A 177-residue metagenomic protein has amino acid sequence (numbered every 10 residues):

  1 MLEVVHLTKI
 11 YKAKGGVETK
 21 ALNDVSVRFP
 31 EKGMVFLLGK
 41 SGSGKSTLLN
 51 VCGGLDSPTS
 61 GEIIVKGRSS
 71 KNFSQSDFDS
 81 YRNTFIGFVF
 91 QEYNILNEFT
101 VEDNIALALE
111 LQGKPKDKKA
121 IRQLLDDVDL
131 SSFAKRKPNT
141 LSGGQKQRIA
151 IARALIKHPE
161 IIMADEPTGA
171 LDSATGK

Functional and structural regions predicted by a protein language model:
L2, L7-K177: ABC family nucleotide-binding domain
